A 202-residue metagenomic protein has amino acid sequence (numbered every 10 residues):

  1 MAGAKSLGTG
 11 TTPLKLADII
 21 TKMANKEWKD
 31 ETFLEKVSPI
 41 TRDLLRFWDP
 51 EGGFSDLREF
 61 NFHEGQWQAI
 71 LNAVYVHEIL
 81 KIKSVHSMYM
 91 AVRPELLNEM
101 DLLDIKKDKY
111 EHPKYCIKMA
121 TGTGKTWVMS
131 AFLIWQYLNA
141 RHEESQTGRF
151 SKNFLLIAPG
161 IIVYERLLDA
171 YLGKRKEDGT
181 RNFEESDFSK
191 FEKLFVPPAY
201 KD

Functional and structural regions predicted by a protein language model:
M1-D202: RecA-like P-loop NTPase motor core of helicase/translocase proteins
